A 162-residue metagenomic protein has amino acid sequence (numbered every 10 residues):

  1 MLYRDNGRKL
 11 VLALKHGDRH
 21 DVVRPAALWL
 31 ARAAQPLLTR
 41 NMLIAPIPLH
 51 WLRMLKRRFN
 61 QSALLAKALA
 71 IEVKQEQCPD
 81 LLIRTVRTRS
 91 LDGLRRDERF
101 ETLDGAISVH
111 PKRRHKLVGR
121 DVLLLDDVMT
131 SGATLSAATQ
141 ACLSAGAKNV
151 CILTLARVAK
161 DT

Functional and structural regions predicted by a protein language model:
M1-I71, D92: Extended interfacial segments that mediate partner engagement and assembly in macromolecular machines
I71, E76-T162: PRPP/pyrophosphate-binding module of the type I phosphoribosyltransferase fold
